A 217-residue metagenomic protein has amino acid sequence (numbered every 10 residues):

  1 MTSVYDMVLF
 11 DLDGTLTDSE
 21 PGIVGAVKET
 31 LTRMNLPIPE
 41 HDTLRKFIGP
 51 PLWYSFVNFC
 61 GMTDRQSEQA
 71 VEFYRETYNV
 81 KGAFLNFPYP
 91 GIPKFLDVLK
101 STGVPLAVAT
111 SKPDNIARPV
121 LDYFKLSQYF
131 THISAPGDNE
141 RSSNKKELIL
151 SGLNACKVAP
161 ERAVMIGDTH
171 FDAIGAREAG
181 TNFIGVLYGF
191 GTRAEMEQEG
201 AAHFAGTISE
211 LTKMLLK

Functional and structural regions predicted by a protein language model:
S3-D97, T102: N-terminal helical cap/lid subdomain that shapes the substrate entry/recognition surface in HAD-like hydrolases
G22, P51, K94, N115-I116 (+4 more regions): Short alpha-helical
A26, S55, G91, I116-P119 (+3 more regions): Phosphate- and divalent-cation-binding pockets in alpha/beta enzyme and binding domains that engage nucleotide-derived
T32-M34, I38, Y54-D64, L85 (+5 more regions): Substrate-recognition/cap helix-loop segment adjacent to the acidic, metal-dependent catalytic center of Asp-based
K125-I133, E195-T212: Structural recognition of alpha->loop->beta junctions
N139-N144, A194-E195, M214-K217: Short, charged, surface-exposed secondary-structure boundary motifs
V164-A205: Acidic, Mg2+-coordinating phosphoryl-transfer loop and its flanking beta/alpha structural elements, shared across
